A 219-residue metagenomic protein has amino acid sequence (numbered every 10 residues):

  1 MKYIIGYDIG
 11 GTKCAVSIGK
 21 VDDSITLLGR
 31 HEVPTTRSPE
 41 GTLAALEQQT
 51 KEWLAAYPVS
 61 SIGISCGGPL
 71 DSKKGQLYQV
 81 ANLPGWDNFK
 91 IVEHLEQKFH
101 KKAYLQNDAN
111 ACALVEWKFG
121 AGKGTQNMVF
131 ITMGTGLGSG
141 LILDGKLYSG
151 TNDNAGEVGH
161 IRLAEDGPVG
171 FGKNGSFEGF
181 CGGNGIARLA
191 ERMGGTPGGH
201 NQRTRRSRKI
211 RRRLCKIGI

Functional and structural regions predicted by a protein language model:
K2-D8, S61-G63, M128-T132, G138-G140: Short glycine-aspartate micro-motif
I4-C66, K73: Conserved phosphate-binding loops in N-terminal lobes of ATP-dependent enzymes of the actin/Hsp70/sugar-kinase
G10, G67, N110, G134: Anionic group-transfer/hydrolysis microenvironments
S17-K20, L28-R30, T36-T42, Y104-Q106 (+1 more regions): Glycine/GP-enriched mid-protein hinge/lid loop-to-helix segment characteristic of carbohydrate kinases
E40-E47, K51, S60-I62, P69-N127: Glycine-rich phosphate-binding loop and adjoining helix at the ATP-binding site of ATP-dependent phosphoryl-transfer
C66-G68, V158: Short, flexible segments with low predicted structural confidence
